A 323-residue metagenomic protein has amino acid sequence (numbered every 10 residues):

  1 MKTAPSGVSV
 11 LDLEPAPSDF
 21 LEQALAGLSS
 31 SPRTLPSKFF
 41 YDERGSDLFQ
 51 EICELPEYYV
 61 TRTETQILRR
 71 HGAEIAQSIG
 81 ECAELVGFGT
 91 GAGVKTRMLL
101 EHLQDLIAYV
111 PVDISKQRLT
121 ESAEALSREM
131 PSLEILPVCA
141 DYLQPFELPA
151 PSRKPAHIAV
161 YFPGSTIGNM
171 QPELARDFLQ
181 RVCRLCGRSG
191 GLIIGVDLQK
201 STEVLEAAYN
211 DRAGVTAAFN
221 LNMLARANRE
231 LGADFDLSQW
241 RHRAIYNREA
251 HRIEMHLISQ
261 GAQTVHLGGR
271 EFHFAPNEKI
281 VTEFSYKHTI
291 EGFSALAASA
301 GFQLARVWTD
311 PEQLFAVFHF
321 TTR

Functional and structural regions predicted by a protein language model:
M1-F39, S46: N-terminal auxiliary segments of SAM/dcSAM-dependent transferases
P32-I79: Class I SAM-dependent methyltransferase Rossmann-like catalytic core, especially the SAM/SAH-binding loop
E81-G91: Conserved class I S-adenosyl-L-methionine
A92-D105: Conserved SAM-binding loop of SAM-dependent methyltransferases across substrates and taxa, primarily the Class I
V112-Q117: Conserved SAM/SAH-binding beta-strand->alpha-helix loop
N169-R181: A short, conserved alpha-helix within the catalytic core of class I
R184-Q199: Conserved beta-strand signature within the Rossmann-like core of class I S-adenosyl-L-methionine
V204-Y286, I290, S294-A300: Substrate-binding/catalytic lobe of Class I Rossmann-like enzymes that use SAM or dcSAM, i.e., the mid-to-C-terminal
